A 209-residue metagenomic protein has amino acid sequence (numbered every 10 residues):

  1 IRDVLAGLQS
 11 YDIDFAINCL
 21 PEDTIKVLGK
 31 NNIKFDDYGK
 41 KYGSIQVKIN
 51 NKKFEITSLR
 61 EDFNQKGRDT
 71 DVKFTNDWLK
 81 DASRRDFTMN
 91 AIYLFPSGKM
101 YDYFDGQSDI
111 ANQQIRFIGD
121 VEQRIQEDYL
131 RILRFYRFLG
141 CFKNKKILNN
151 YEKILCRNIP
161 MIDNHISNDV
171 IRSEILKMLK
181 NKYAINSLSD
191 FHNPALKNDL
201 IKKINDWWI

Functional and structural regions predicted by a protein language model:
I1-I209: Catalytic cores of the polymerase beta-like nucleotidyltransferase superfamily and closely associated nucleotide
